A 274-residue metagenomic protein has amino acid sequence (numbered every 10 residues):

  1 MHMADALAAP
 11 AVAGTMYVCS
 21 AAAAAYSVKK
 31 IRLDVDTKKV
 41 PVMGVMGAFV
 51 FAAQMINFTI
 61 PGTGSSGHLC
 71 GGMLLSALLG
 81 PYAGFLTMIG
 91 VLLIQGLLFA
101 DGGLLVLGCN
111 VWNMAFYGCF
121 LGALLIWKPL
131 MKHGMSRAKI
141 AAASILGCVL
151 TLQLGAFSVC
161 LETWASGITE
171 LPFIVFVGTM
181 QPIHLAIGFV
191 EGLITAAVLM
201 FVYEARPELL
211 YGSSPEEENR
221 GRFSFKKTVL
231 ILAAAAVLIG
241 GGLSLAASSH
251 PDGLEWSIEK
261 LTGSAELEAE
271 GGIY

Functional and structural regions predicted by a protein language model:
H2-P10, G14-T15, S20-L75: Hydrophobic transmembrane alpha-helices
T15-A23, Y82, A115-I126, F189-F201: Hydrophobic cores of alpha-helical transmembrane segments in multi-pass inner/ER membrane proteins, independent
V50, G118, G122, T151-V159 (+4 more regions): Alpha-helical transmembrane segments of multipass membrane proteins
Q54, F58-G118: Alpha-helical membrane segments and adjacent membrane-interface helices in multi-pass membrane proteins
A115-G155, V159: Short helix-perturbing small/polar motifs within transmembrane alpha-helices
A143-V149, A156-R222, K227-T228: Glycine-rich ThDP/TPP pyrophosphate-binding loop and its adjacent helix/strand module within ThDP-dependent enzymes
R222-G242: Internal/C-terminal transmembrane anchor helices
A246-Y274: Low-complexity, proline/glycine-enriched hydrophobic segments characteristic of transmembrane helices
